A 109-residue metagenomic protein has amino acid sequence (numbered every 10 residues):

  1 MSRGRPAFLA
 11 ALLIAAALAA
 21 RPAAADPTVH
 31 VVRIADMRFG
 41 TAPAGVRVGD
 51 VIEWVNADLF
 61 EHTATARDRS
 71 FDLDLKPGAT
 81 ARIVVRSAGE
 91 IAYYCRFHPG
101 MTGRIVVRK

Functional and structural regions predicted by a protein language model:
M1-A10: Bacterial N-terminal signal peptides that target proteins for export
S2-R3, A15, A20-K109: Extracytoplasmic copper-binding redox domains, predominantly the cupredoxin/blue-copper superfamily
